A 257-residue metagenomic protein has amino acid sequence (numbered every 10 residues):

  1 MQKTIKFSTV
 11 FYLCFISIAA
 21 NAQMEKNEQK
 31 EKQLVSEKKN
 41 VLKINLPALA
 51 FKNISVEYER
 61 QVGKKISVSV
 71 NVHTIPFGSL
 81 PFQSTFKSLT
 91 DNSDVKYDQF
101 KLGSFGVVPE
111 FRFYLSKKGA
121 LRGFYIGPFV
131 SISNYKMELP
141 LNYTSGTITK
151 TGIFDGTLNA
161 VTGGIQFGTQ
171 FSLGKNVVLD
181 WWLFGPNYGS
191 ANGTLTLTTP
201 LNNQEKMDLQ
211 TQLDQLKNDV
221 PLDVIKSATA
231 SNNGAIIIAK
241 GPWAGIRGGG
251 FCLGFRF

Functional and structural regions predicted by a protein language model:
M1-L34, K206-A228, F257: Cleavable N-terminal export/targeting peptides
S36, P47-A50, Q99-S104, D155-T162 (+1 more regions): Short sequence motifs at beta-strands and strand-loop junctions characteristic of Gram-negative outer-membrane
S36-I54, S67-I75: Transmembrane beta-strand segments that form the barrel wall of outer-membrane beta-barrel proteins
R60-D180, F255: Gram-negative (and chloroplast) outer-membrane scaffold detector with strong preference for beta-barrel transmembrane
F82-S84, E138-N142, A191-E205: Outer-membrane beta-barrel and related beta-rich outer-membrane complex signature in Gram-negative bacteria
W181-N187: Internal, hydrophobic beta-strand segments that form the core of beta-sheet-rich folds
K226-R247: C-terminal beta-signal and terminal closure region of outer-membrane beta-barrel proteins
W243-F257: Outer-membrane beta-barrel "beta-signal"
